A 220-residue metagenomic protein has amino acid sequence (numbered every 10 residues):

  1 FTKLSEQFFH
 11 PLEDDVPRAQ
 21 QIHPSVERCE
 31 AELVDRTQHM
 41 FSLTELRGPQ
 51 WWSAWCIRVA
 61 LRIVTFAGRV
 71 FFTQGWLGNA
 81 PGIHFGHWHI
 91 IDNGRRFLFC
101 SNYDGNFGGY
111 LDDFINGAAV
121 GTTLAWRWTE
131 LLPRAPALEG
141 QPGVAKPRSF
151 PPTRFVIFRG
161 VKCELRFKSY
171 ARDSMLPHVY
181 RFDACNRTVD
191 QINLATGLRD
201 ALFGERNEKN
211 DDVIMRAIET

Functional and structural regions predicted by a protein language model:
F1-G82, I90-R96, N102-F107, F167-T220: Short S/T/G/P-rich N-terminal loop/turn motif that feeds into the first structured element of a domain
T2-K3, D104-S169: An amphipathic, aromatic/His-enriched active-site/gating alpha helix that lines ligand/cofactor pockets
G86: Hydrophobic/aromatic beta-strand elements that line small-molecule binding cavities or substrate pockets in beta-rich
